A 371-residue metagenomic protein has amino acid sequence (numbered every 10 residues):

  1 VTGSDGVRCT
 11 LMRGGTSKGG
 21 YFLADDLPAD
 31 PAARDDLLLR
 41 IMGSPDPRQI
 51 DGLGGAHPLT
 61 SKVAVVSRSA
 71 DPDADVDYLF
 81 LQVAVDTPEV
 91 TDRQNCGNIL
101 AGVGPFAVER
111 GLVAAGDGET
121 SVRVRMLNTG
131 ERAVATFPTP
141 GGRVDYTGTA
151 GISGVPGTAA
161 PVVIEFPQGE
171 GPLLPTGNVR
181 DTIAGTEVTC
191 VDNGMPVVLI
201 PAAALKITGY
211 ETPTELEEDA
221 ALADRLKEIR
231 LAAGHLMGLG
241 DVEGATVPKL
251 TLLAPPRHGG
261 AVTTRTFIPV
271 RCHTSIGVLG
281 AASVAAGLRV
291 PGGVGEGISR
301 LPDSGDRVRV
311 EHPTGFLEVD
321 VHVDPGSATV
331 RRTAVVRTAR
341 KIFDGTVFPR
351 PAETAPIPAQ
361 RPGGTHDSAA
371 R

Functional and structural regions predicted by a protein language model:
V1-D367, R371: A glycine-rich beta-to-alpha transition motif near the start of alpha/beta enzyme domains, typified by
